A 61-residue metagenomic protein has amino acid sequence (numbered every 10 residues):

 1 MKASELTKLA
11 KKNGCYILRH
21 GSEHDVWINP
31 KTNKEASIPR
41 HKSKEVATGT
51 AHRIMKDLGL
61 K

Functional and structural regions predicted by a protein language model:
M1-H20, I28-K61: Basic nucleic-acid-binding interfaces
